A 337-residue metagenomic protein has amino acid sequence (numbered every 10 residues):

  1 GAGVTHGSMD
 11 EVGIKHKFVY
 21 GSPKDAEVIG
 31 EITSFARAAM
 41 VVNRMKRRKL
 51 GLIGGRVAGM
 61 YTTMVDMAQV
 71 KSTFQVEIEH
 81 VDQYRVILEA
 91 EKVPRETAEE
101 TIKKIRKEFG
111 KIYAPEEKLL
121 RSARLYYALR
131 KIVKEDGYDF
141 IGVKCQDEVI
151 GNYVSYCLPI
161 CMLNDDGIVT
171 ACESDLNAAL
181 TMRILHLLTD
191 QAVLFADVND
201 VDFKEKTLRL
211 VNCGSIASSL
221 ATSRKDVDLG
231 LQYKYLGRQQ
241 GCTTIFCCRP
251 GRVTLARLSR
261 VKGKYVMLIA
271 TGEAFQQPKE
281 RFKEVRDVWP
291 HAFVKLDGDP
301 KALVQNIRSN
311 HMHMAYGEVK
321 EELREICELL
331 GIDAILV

Functional and structural regions predicted by a protein language model:
G1-G30, I150-F203: Anion-binding alpha/beta catalytic cores of soluble intermediary-metabolism enzymes, centered on
G1-I102, R106-K111: Cap/lid and interdomain-hinge subdomains that line or gate substrate/regulatory clefts in soluble alpha/beta enzymes
A26, V57-M60, L88, D147-N152 (+1 more regions): Flexible loop/turn segments at secondary-structure boundaries
V65-T73, C157-I160, L329-I332: Short, solvent-exposed amphipathic alpha-helical segments in soluble enzyme and RNA/protein-processing domains
V81, D136-G137, V143-K144, Q191-V198 (+1 more regions): Flexible, glycine/charged-enriched surface loops at secondary-structure junctions
K104, E108-L188: Long, internal scaffold/assembly segments composed of regular secondary structure
G167-E280: C-terminal catalytic subdomain
G237-V337: Extended hydrophobic packing segments that form well-structured cores
